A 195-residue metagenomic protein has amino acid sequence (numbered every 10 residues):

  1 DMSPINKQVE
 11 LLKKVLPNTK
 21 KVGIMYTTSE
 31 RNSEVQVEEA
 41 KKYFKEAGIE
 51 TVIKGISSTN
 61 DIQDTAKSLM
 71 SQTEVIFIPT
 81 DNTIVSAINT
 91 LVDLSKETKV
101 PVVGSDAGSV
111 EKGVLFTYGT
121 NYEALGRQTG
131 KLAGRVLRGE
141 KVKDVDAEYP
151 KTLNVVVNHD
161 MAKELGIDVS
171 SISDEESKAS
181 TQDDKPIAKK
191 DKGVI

Functional and structural regions predicted by a protein language model:
D1-F44, A147-M161: An alpha-beta-alpha
D1-K20, T120-E140: Hydrophobic alpha-helical segments within soluble ligand-binding/sensing domains
V22-M25, T73-V85, V102-S105: Periplasmic-binding protein-like
Y43-T59: Short beta-strand elements in bilobed, periplasmic/extracellular small-molecule ligand-binding domains
G55-L69: Structural motif
I62-D64, V110-G119: Glycine-rich, charge-decorated loop segments at or immediately adjacent to ligand/cofactor-binding or catalytic sites
L91-G113: Venus flytrap/periplasmic-binding-protein-like
R135-I195: Hinge/cleft segment of the Venus flytrap/periplasmic-binding protein
